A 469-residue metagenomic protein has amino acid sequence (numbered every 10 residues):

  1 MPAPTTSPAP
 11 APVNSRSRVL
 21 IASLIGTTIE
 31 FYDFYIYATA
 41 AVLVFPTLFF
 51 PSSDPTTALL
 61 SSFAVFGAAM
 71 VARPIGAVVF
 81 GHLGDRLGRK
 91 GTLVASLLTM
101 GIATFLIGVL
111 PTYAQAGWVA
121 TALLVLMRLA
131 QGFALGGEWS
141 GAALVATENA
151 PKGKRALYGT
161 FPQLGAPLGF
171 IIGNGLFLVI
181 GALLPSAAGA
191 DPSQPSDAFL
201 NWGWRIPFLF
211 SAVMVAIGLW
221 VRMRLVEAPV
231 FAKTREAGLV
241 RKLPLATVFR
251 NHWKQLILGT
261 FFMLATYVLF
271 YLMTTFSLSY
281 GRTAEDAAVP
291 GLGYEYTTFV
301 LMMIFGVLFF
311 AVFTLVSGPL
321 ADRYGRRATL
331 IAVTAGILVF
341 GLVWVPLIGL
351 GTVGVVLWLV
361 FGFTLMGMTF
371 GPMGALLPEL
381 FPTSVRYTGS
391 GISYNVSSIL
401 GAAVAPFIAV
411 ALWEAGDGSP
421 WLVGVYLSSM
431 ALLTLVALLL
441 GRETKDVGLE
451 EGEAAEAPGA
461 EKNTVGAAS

Functional and structural regions predicted by a protein language model:
A38-T39, W253-F310, G401-A405: Extracytoplasmic gate region of multi-pass secondary transporters
A41-P74, A122: Extracellular/periplasmic helix-loop-helix junction of adjacent transmembrane segments in MFS-like secondary
A77-R89, F313-R326: Helix-to-loop junctions at the C-terminal end of transmembrane segments in multipass secondary transporters
R86-L98, R323-T334: Cytoplasmic membrane-interface "Motif A"-like loop-to-helix N-cap segments of 12-TM Major Facilitator Superfamily
L98-A116, A335-L350: C-terminal ends and interior cores of transmembrane alpha-helices in multi-pass membrane transporters/permeases
L157-A182, Y394-A405: Glycine-rich segments within core transmembrane alpha-helices of 12-TM secondary carriers
G218-L225, S428-A455: Multi-pass alpha-helical transporter architecture, strongest for 12-TM Major Facilitator/SLC carriers used
R327-P372: C-terminal transmembrane helical hairpin of 12-TM major facilitator-type secondary transporters
